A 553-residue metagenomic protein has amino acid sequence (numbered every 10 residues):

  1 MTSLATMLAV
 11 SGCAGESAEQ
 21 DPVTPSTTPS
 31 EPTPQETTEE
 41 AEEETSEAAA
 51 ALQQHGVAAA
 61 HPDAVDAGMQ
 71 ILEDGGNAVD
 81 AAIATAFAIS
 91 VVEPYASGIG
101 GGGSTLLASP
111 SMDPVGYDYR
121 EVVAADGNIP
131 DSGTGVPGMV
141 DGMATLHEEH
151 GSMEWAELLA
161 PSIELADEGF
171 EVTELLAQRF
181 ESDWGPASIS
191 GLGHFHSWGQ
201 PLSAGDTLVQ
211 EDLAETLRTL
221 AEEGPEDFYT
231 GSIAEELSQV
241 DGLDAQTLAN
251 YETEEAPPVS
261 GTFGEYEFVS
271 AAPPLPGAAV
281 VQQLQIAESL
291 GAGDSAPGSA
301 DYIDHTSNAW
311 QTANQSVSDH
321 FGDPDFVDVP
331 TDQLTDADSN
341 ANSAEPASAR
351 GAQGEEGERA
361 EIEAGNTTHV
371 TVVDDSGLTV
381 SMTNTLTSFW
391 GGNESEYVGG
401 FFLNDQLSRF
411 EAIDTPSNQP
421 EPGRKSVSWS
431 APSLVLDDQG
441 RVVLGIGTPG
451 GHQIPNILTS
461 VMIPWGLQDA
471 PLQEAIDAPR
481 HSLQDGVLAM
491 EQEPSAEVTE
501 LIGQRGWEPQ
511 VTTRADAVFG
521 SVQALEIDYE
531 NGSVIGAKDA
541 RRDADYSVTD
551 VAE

Functional and structural regions predicted by a protein language model:
L8-G12: C-terminal motif of bacterial Sec signal peptides marking the signal peptidase cleavage site
C13-S17: Bacterial signal peptide processing site
T33-D66, Q70, A78-T230, A234-L275 (+3 more regions): Noncatalytic scaffold domains of N-terminal-nucleophile
V79, V91-Y95, L106-A108, V115 (+2 more regions): Active-site rim segments in enzyme catalytic domains, especially the processed small/beta chain of N-terminal
S97-A108, T368-V373, P432-L434, S521-I527 (+1 more regions): Short beta-strand scaffold segments in enzyme catalytic cores
E255, A364-T367, S428-S430: Short, small/polar residue-rich loop motifs at catalytic or cofactor-binding pockets
A292-L386: Internal maturation/activation junctions in enzymes
D319, S376, R424, L458 (+1 more regions): Extended C-terminal subregions enriched in glycine
